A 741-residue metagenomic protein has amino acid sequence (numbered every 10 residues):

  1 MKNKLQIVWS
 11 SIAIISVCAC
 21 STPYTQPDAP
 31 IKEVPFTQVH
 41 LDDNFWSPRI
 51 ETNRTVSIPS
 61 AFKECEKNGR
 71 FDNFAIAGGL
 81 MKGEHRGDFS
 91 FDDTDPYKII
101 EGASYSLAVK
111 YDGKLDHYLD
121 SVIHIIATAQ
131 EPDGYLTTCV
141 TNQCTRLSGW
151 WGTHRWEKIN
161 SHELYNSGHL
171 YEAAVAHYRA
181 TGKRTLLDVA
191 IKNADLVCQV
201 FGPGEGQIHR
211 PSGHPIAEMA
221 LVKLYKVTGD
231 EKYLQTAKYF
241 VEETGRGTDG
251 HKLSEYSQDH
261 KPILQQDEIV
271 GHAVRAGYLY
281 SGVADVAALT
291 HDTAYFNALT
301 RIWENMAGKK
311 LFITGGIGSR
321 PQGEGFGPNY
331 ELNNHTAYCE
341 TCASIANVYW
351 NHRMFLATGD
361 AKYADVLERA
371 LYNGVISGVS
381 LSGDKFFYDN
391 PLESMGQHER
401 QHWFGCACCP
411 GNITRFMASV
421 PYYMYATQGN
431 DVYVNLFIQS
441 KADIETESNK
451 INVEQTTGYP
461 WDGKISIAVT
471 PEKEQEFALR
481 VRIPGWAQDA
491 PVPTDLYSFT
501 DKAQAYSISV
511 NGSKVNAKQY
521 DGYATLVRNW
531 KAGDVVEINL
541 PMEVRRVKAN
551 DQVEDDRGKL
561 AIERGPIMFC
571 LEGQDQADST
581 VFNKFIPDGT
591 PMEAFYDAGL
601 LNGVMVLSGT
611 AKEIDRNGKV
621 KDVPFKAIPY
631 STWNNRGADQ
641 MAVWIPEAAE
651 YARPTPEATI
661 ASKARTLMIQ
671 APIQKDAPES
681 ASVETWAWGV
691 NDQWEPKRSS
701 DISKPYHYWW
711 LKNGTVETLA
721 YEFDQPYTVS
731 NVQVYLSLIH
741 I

Functional and structural regions predicted by a protein language model:
M1-P27: Bacterial Sec-dependent N-terminal signal peptides
Y24-G113, H117, S148-A180, P215-K232 (+4 more regions): Aromatic (Trp/Tyr) and acidic
G79-L80, Q455-D462, A517, S703-E717: Extracellular beta-rich ligand/substrate-recognition surface
N142-L164, Y171, L187-S212: Asp-box/WD-like beta-propeller blade repeats and closely related beta-sheet repeat scaffolds
A237, L299, D365-N373, G378-T470 (+8 more regions): C-terminal beta-rich recognition modules with glycine/proline-rich loops and embedded aromatic residues
I483, G533-V544, F723: Short, hydrophobic/aromatic-enriched beta-strand segments in well-ordered soluble domains
A658-T659, E695-I739: Aromatic, loop-rich ligand-recognition surfaces of beta-strand-rich domains
